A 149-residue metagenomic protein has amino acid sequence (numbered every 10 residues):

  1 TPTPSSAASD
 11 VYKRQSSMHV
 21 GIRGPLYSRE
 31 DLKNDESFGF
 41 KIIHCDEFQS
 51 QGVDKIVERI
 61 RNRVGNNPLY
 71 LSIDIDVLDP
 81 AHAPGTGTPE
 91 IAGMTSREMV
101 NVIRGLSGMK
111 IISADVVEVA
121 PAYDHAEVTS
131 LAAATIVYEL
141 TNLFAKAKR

Functional and structural regions predicted by a protein language model:
T1-A8, Y12: Single conserved hydrophobic/aromatic residue that forms the stacking wall/gate of nucleotide- or nucleobase-binding
A7, Y27-E30, N101: Short Gly/charged-rich anion-binding patches and loops
K13-Q15, S37-F40: A short helix-to-beta-strand connector/capping loop
M18-R23: Short internal beta-strands
P25-S37: Short, glycine/polar-rich helix-capping loops at beta-to-alpha or helix-loop-helix junctions that flank or form
N34, K41-R149: Catalytic cores of soluble, metal-dependent hydrolases
